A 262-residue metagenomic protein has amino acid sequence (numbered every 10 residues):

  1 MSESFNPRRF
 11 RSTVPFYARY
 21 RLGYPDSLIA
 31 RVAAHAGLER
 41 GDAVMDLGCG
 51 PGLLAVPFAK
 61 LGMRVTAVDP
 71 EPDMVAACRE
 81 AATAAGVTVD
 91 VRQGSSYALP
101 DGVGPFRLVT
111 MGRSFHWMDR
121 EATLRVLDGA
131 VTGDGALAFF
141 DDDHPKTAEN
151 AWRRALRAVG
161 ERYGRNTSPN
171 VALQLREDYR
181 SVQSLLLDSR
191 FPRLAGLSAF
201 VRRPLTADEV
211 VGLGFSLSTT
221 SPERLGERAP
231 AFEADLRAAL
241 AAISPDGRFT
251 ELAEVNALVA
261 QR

Functional and structural regions predicted by a protein language model:
M1-E39: Conserved class I S-adenosyl-L-methionine
S12, F16-Y17, Y24, R31 (+10 more regions): Tryptophan-centric aromatic hotspots in well-structured domains and transmembrane helices
A43-M45, P51-A98: Class I SAM-dependent methyltransferase SAM/SAH-binding core
P100-L108: A short acidic, Gly/Pro-enriched loop at the edge of an enzyme's catalytic core that lines a small-molecule cofactor
L108-M111, R120: A short beta-strand submotif of the Rossmann-like class I SAM-dependent methyltransferase core that lines
M118-L127: A short, conserved alpha-helix within the catalytic core of class I
D128-R203: Conserved catalytic/acceptor-binding region of the Class I
E177-R262: Conserved Class I S-adenosyl-L-methionine
